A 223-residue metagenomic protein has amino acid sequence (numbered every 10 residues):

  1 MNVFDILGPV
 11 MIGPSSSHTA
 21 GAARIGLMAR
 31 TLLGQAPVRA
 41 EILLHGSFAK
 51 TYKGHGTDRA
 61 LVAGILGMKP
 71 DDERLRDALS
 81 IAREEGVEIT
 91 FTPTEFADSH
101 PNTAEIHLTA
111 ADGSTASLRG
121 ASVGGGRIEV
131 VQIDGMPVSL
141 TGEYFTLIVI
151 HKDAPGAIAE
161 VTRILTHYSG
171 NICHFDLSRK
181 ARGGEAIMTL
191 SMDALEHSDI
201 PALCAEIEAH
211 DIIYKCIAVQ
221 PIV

Functional and structural regions predicted by a protein language model:
M1-V10, A40-I42: Short, hydrophobic/aliphatic alpha-helical segments
P9-G26: Conserved phosphate/anionic-ligand binding catalytic regions in large, soluble enzymes, centered on
I25, G67-P70, L75-R76, E84-G86 (+3 more regions): Protein-protein interaction/assembly regions in multi-subunit complexes
L32-E41, K69, H100-P101, L108: Non-transmembrane, aqueous-exposed alpha-helical and coiled segments at domain scale
E41, H45-E84: A structural-propensity feature for long, helix-poor, extended segments
T51-R59, P101, E185-S191: Short glycine/threonine-rich loop-to-helix capping motif typified by GTGT followed within a few residues by an Asp-Pro
R83, E88-L118, S122: C-terminal edge-of-domain segments
F91-T94, L118-V223: A conserved regulatory-domain signal marking ACT and ACT-like small-molecule sensing domains and adjacent regulatory
